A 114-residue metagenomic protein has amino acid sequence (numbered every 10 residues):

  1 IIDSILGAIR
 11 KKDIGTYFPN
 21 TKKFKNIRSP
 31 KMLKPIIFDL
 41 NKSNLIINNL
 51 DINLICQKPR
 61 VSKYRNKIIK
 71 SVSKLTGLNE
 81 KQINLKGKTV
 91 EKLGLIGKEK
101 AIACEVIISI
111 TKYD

Functional and structural regions predicted by a protein language model:
I1-K67, L75-T76: RNase III-family endoribonuclease catalytic core
K63-R65, G94-G97: Short, well-ordered secondary-structure micro-motifs
K70: Active-site phosphate/pyrophosphate- and oxyanion-stabilizing loops and adjacent acidic/basic residues in soluble
K74-G77, V106-I108: Short, surface-exposed linear patches
N79-Q82: Short acidic capping loops at alpha-helix termini that bridge into adjacent secondary structure
L85-T89: Pyridoxal 5′-phosphate
I96-D114: C-terminal edge-of-domain segments
